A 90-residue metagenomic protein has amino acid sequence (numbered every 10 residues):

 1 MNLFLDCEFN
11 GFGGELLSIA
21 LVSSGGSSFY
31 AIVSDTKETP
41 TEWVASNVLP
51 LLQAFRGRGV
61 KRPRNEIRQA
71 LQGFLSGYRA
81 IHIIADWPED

Functional and structural regions predicted by a protein language model:
L3, N10-D86: Conserved non-catalytic scaffold segment of RNase H-like nuclease domains
D90: Acidic Asp/Glu-based divalent-cation binding sites
